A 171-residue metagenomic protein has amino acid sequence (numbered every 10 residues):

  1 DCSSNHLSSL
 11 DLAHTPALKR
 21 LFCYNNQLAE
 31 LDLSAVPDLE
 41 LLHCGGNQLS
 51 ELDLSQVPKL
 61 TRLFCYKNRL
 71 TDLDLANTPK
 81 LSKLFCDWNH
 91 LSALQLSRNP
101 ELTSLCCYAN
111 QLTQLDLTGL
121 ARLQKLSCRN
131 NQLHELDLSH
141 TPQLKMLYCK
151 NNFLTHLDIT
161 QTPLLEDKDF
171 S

Functional and structural regions predicted by a protein language model:
D1-C2, K19-C23, E40-C44, T61-C65 (+6 more regions): Conserved hydrophobic beta-strand positions in leucine-rich repeat
S3-S4, S9, S34, S50 (+4 more regions): Serine residues within intrinsically disordered or low-complexity segments
S9, A17, R69, A93-Q95 (+1 more regions): Intrinsically disordered, low-complexity tandem-repeat regions
L10-L12, L31-L33, L52-L54, L73-L75 (+5 more regions): Canonical leucine-rich repeat
T15-L18, V36-L39, V57-L60, A76-L81 (+4 more regions): Leucine-rich repeat
A17, A29, A35, T61 (+5 more regions): Ala/Thr-enriched low-complexity intrinsically disordered regions
